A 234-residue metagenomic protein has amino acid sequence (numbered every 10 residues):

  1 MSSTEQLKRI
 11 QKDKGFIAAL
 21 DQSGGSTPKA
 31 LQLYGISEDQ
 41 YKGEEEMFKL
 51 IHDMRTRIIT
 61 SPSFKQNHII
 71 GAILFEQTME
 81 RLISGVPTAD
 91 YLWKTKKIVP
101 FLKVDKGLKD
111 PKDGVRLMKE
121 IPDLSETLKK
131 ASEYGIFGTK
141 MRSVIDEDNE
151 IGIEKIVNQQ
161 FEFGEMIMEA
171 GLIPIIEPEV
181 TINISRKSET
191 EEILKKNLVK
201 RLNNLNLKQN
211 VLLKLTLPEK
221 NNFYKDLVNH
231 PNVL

Functional and structural regions predicted by a protein language model:
M1-F137, I145-E147, N197-K200, Q209-V211 (+1 more regions): Alpha/beta catalytic barrel-like cores
S132, T139-N222: Eukaryote-skewed repeat-based solenoidal scaffolds used as protein-protein interaction platforms, primarily
